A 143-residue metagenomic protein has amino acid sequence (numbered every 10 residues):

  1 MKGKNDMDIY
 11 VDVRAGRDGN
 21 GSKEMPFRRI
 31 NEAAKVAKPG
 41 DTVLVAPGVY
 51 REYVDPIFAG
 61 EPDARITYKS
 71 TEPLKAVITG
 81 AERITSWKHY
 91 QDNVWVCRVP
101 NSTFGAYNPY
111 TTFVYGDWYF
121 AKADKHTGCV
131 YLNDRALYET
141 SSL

Functional and structural regions predicted by a protein language model:
M1-D8, R17: N-terminal pre-domain segments of enzymes
Y10-L143: Extracellular polysaccharide-degrading/modifying enzymes targeting complex plant/algal/animal polysaccharides
